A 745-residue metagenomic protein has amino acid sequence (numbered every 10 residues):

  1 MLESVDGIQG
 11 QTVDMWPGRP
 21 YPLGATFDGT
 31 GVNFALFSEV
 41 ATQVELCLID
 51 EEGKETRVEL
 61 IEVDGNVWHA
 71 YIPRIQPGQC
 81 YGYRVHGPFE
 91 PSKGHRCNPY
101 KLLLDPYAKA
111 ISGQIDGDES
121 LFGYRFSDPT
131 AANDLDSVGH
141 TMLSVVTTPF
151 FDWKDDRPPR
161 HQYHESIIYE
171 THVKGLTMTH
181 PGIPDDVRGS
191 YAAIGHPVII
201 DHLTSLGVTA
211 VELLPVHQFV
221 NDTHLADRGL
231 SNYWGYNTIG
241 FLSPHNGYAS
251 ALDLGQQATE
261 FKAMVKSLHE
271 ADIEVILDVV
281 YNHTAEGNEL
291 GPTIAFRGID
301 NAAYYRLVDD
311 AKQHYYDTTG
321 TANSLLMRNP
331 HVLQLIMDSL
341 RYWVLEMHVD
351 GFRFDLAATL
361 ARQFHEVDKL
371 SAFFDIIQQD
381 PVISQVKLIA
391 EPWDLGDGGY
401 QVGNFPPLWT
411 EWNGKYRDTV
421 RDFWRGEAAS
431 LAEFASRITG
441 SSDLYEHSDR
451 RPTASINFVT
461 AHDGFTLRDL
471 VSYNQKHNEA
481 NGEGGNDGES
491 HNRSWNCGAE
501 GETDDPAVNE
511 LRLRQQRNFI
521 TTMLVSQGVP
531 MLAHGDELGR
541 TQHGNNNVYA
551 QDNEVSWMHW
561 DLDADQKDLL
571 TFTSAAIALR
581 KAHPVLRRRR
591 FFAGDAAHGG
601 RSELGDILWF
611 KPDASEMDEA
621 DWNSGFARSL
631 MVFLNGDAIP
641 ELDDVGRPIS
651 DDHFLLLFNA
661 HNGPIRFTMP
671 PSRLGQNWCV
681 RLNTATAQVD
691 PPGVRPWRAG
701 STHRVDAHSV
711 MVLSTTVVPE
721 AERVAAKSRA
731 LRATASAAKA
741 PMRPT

Functional and structural regions predicted by a protein language model:
M1-Y169, K174, T503, V508-L513 (+2 more regions): Carbohydrate-interacting/catalytic domains
L36, Y83, T171, L213 (+9 more regions): Conserved, mostly hydrophobic/aromatic
G87-D152, T223-N237, G291-T318, L431 (+1 more regions): Core domains of carbohydrate- and sulfate-ester-processing enzymes
E90-G94, T177-T179, F219-T223, H283-E286 (+6 more regions): Short catalytic/ligand-binding loop motif for oxyanion handling, primarily in non-cytosolic enzymes, centered on
S137, H172-V349, L356-V382, G399 (+1 more regions): Substrate-binding/active-site clefts of carbohydrate-active enzymes
I167-Y169, V211, V275-L277, F352 (+2 more regions): Hydrophobic faces of well-ordered beta-strands that scaffold small-molecule active sites in alpha/beta enzyme cores
G247, A322-L325, F354-T359, C497-N509 (+2 more regions): Glycine- and acidic
H348, K369-H534, G539, N547-Q551 (+5 more regions): Conserved alpha/beta catalytic core and glycan-binding cleft of carbohydrate-active enzymes
